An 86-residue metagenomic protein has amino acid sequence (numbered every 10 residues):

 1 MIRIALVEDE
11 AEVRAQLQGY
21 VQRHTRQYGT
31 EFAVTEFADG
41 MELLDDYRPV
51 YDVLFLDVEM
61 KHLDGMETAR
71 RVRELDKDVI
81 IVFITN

Functional and structural regions predicted by a protein language model:
M1-A5, Q18: Non-catalytic signal-transmission and effector/linker regions of two-component phosphorelay proteins
I2, F32, V79: Switch/coupling loops of ABC transporter nucleotide-binding domains
E10-T35: Two-component/phosphorelay signaling modules centered on CheY-like receiver
A33-V53: Acidic, metal-coordinating helix/loop segments flanking the phosphotransfer/catalytic sites of two-component signaling
D39, D64-E67: Acidic catalytic/metal-coordinating carboxylates
L54, D78-N86: A short, hydrophobic beta-strand element within the central beta-sheet of small alpha/beta folds
V58-M60: Receiver (REC) domain active-site loop signature in two-component systems and cognate sites in sensor histidine kinases
M66-K77: Short amphipathic alpha-helix used as the core "switch/output" element in two-component signaling
